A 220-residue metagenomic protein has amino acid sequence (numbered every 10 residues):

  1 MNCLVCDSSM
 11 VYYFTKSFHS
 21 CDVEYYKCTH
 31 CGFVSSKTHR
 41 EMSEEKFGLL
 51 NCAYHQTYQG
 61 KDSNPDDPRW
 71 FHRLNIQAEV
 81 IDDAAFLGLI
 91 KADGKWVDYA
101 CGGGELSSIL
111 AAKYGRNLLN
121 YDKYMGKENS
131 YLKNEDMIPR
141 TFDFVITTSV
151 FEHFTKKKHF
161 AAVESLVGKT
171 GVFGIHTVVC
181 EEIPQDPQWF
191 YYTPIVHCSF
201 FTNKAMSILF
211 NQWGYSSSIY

Functional and structural regions predicted by a protein language model:
M1-T148, K157-A162, K204: Conserved N-terminal segment of class I S-adenosyl-L-methionine
I90, V167-G168: A generic alpha-to-beta junction signature in SAM-dependent methyltransferases
S149, H153, H197: Histidine-centered divalent metal-coordination motifs
F154-L166, I175-T177: A short, conserved alpha-helix within the catalytic core of class I
G171: Glycine-centered, small-residue-biased loops immediately flanking beta-strands in adenine/cofactor-binding cores
I175-S199, K204-L209: Short, glycine-/aromatic-enriched active-site segment of Class I SAM-dependent methyltransferases
W213-Y220: Core SAM-dependent methyltransferase catalytic element
